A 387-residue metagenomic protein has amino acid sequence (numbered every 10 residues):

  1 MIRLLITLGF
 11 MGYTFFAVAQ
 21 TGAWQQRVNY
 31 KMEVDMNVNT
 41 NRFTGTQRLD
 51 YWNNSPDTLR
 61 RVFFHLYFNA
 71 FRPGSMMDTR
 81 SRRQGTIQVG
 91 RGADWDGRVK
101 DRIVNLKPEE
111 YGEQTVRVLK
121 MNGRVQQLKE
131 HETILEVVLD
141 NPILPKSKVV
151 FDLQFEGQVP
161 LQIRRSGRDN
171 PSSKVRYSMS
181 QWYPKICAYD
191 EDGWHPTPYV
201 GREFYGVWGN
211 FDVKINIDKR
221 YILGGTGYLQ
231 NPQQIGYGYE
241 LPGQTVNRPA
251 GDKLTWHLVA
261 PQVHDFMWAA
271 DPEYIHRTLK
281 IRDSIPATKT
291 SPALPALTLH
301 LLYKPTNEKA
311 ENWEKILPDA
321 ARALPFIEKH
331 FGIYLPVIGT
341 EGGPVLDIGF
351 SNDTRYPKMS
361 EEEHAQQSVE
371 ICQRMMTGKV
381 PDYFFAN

Functional and structural regions predicted by a protein language model:
G12-T14: N-terminal signal peptide c-region/cleavage motif recognized by signal peptidases
A17-T44, P171: N-terminal, polar/Ser/Thr-rich
N41-N54: Short beta-strand elements of extracellular/lumenal beta-sandwich folds
Q47-L49, L66, S147-L161, F211-K219 (+2 more regions): Short, hydrophobic/aromatic-enriched beta-strand segments in well-ordered soluble domains
W52, G92-S172: A surface-exposed beta-strand-loop module
R61-R124, M179-S180, N216, R220-Y221: Solvent-exposed beta-hairpin/edge-strand motifs
M76-V89, E156-F211, I281-R282: Glycine/proline-rich low-complexity spacer/linker segments in large multi-domain proteins
I186-G193, G201-N387: Hydrophobic helix-coil surface modules that form long, contiguous segments used for peptide/substrate interaction
